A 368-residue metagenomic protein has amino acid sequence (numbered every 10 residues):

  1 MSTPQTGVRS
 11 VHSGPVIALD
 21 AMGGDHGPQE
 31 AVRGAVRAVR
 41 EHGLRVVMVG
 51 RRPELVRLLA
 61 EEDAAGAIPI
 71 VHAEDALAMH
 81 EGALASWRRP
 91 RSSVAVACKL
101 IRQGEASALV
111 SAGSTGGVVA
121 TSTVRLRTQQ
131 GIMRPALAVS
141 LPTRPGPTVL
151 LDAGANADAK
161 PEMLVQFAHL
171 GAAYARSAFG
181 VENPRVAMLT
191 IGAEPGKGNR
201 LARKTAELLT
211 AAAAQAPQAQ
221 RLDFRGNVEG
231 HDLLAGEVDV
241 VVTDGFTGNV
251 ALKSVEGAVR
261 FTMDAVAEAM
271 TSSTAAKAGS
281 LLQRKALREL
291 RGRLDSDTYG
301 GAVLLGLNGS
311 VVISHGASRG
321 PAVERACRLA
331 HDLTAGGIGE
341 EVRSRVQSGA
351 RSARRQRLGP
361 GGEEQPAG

Functional and structural regions predicted by a protein language model:
S2-V56: N-terminal phosphate-binding or glycine-rich loops at protein starts, especially the Walker A/P-loop of NTPases
V16-Q29, A155-V165, I313-R319: Short, glycine-rich nucleotide/cofactor-binding loops
D20, V49-G50, P69-V71, S111-G113 (+6 more regions): Short beta-strand segments
Q29-E30, H42-V47, R52-P53, A157-G226 (+1 more regions): Glycine-rich phosphate/diphosphate-binding loop of Rossmann-like nucleotide-binding domains
E62-A106: Phosphate/nucleotide-donor binding subsite
L100-V119, K197, A202-R291: Glycine-rich phosphate-binding loop
T123-L150, E237-V241, G245-L358, G368: Glycine-rich phosphate/nucleotide-binding loop
